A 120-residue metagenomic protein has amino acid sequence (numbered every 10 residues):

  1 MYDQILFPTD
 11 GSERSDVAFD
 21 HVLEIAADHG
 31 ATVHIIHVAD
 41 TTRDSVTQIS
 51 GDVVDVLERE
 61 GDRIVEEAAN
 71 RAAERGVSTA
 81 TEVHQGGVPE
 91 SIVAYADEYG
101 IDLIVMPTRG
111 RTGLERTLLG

Functional and structural regions predicted by a protein language model:
D3-Q48: Small/aliphatic-rich secondary-structure junction motif
S15, G61, L118-G120: Short, conserved glycine- and acidic-residue-centered signature motifs in active-site or ligand-binding loops
R43, P89-S91, G113: Generic structural signal for helix capping and beta-alpha/helix-loop junctions
G51-V54, E98-G100: Short, hinge-like loop/turn segments at secondary-structure boundaries
D52-R63: A short acidic, glycine-rich active-site loop that binds or catalyzes chemistry on phosphate/adenosine moieties
E60, V83-G87, R109: Short beta->alpha linker loops
N70-I104: Structural beta-alpha unit
M106-G120: Glycine-rich, Arg-bearing micro-motifs that act as flexible, cationic patches
